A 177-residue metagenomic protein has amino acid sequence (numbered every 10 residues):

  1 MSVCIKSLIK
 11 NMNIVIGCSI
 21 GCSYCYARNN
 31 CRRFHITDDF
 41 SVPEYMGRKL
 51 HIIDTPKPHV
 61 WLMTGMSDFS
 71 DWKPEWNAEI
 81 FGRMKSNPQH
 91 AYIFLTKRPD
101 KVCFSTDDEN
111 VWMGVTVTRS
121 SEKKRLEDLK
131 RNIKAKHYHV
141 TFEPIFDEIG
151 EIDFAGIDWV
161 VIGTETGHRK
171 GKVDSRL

Functional and structural regions predicted by a protein language model:
M1-I9, F146, G150-L177: Auxiliary Fe-S-binding modules of radical SAM enzymes
M1-W112, S120-R131, G150, F154: Conserved Radical SAM active-site core
K97-P99, T118, I145, E165: An acidic- and aromatic-residue-enriched active-site/binding cleft used to recognize and process polar
T116-T118, A135: Active-site cradle of extracellular carbohydrate-active enzymes
L126-N132, Y138-V140, G171-L177: P-loop/Walker A phosphate-binding loop and immediately adjacent motor/lid segment at beta-alpha junctions
K130-G156: A mid-sequence, solvent-exposed acidic-amphipathic segment
